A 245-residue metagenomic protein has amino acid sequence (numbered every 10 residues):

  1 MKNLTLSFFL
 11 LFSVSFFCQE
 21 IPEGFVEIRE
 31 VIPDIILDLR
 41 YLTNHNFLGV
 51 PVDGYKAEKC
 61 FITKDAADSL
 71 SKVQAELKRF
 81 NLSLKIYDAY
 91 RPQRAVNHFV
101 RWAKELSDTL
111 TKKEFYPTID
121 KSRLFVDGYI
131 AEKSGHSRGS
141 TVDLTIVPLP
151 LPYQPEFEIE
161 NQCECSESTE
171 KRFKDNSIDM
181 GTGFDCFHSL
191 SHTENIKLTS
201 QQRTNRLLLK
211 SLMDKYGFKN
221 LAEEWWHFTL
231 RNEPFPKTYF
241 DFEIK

Functional and structural regions predicted by a protein language model:
M1-E23: Bacterial Sec-dependent N-terminal signal peptides
C18-A89, Q93-A222, E233-K245: Extracytoplasmic cell-surface/polysaccharide-interacting catalytic and binding patches
F228: Conserved metal-phosphate-binding beta-hairpin within the catalytic cores of diverse ATP-dependent phosphoryl-transfer
